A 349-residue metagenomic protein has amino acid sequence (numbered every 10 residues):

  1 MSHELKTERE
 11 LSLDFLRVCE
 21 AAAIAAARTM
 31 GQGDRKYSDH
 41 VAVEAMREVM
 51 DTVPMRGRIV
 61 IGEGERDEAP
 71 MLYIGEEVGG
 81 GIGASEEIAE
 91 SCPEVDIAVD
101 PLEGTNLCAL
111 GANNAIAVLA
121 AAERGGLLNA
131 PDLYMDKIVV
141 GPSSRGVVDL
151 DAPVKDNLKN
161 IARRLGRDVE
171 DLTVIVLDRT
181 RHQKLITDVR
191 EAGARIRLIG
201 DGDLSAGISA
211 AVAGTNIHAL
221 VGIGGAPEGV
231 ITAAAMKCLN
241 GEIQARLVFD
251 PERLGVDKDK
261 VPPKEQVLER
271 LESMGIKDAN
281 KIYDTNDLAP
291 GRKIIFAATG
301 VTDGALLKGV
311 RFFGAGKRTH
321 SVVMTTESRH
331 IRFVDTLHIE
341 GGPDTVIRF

Functional and structural regions predicted by a protein language model:
S2-A98, R163, L204-S205, G291-R292 (+4 more regions): N-terminal subdomain of lithium-sensitive/metallo-dependent phosphomonoesterases centered on the IMPase/IPPase/PAP
S2-E4, L11, S209-F349: Oxyanion/phosphate-interacting regions
I59-E63, I97-V99, C108-L110, N129-A130 (+5 more regions): General beta-strand structural signal in soluble alpha/beta enzymes
M71-Y73, A109-A112, P131-L133, L185-R190 (+3 more regions): Short acidic, glycine/serine/threonine-rich loops at helix termini
A89-E103, L107-G126: DPxDG-like acidic metal-binding loop motif
V118, E123-L198, G304-L306, K317-G342: Acidic beta-strand-loop-alpha-helix segment within the catalytic core of divalent metal-dependent phosphate-processing
V189-I196, G202-S209, I217: Glycine-rich ThDP/TPP pyrophosphate-binding loop and its adjacent helix/strand module within ThDP-dependent enzymes
